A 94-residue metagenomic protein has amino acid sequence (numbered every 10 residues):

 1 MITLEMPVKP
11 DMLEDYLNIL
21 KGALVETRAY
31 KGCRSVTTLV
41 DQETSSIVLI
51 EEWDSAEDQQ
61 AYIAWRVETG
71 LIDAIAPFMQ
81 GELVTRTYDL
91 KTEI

Functional and structural regions predicted by a protein language model:
M1-P7, T37-I63: Short, well-ordered beta-strand segments in beta-rich or mixed alpha/beta enzyme and ligand-binding folds
P7-L17: Short, surface-exposed ligand-recognition loops at beta-strand->loop->(often short) alpha-helix junctions that present
D15-N18, R28, V48: Generic recognition of short, well-ordered alpha-helical segments
Y16-I19, L39, W65-R66: Hydrophobic alpha-helical segments with strong N-terminal bias
G22-R34, E52-R86: An amphipathic, aromatic/His-enriched active-site/gating alpha helix that lines ligand/cofactor pockets
L39, R86-Y88: Solvent-exposed beta-strand sheet faces enriched in polar/charged residues
K91-I94: A short acidic, often aromatic-flanked loop/helix-cap motif at beta-alpha or helix-coil junctions that lines enzyme
